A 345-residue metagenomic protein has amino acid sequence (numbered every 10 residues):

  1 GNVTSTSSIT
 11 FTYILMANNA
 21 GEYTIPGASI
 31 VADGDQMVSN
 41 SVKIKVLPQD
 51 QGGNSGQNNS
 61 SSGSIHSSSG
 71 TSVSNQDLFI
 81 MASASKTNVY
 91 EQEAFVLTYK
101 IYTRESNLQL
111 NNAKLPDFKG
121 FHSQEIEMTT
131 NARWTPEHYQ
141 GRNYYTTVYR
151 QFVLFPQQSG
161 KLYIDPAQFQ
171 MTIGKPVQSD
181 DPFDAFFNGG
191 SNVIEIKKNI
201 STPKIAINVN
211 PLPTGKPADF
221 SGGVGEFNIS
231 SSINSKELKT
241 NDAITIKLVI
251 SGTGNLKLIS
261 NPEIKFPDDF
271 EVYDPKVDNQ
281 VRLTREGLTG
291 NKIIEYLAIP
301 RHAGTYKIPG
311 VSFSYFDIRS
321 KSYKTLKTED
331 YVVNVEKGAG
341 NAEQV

Functional and structural regions predicted by a protein language model:
G1-V345: Surface-exposed interaction/ligand-binding surfaces
